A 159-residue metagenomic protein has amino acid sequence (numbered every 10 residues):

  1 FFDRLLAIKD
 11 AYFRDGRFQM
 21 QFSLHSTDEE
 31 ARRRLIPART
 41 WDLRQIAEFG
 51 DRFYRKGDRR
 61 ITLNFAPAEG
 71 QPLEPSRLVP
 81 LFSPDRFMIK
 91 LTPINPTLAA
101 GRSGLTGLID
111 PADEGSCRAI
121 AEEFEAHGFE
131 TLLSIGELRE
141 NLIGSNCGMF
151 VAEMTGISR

Functional and structural regions predicted by a protein language model:
F1-P72, M88-L91: Conserved SAM/AdoMet-binding glycine-rich loop
E48-R60, F65-R159: Auxiliary Fe-S-binding modules of radical SAM enzymes
